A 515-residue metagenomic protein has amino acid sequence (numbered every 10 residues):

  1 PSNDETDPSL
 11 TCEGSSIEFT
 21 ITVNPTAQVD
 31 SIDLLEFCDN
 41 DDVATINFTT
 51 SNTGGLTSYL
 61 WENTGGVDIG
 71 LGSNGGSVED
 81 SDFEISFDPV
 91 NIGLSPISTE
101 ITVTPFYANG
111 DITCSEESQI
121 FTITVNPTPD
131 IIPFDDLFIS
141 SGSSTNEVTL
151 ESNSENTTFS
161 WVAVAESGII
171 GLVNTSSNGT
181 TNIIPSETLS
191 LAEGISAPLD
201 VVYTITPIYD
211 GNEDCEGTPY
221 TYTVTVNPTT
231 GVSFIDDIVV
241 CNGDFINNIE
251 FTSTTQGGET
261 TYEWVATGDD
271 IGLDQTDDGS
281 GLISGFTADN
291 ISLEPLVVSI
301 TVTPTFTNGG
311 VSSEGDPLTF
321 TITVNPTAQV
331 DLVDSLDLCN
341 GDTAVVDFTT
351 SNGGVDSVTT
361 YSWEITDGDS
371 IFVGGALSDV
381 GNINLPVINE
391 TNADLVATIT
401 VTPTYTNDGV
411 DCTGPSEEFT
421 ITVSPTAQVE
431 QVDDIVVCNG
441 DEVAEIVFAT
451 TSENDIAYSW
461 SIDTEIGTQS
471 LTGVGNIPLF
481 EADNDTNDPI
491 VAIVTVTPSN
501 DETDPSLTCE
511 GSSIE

Functional and structural regions predicted by a protein language model:
P1-E515: Extracellular low-complexity Ser/Thr/Asn/Gly-rich intrinsically disordered segments
